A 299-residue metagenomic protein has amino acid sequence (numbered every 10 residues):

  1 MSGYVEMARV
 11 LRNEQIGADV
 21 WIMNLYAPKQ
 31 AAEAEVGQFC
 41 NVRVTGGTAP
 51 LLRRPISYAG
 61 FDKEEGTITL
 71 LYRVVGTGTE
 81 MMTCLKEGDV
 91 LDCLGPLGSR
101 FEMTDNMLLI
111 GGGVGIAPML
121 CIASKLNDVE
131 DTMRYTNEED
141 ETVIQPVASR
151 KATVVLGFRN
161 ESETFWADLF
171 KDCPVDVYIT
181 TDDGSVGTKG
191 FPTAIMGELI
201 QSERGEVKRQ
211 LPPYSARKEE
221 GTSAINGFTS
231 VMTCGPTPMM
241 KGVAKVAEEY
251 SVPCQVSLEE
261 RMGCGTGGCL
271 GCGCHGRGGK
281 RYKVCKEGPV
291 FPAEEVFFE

Functional and structural regions predicted by a protein language model:
S2-K86: Ferredoxin-reductase
R12, G60, I179-T181, V256 (+1 more regions): Structural signal for conserved beta-strand scaffold positions within catalytic alpha/beta enzyme cores
T77-G221, I225-V256: FNR/FR-type flavoprotein reductase catalytic core
T237-P238, E259-P289: Local cysteine-cluster metal-coordination motifs and their immediate loop/turn environment, predominantly Fe-S cluster
K286-E299: Short microdomains enriched in Cys/His and/or Lys/Arg
